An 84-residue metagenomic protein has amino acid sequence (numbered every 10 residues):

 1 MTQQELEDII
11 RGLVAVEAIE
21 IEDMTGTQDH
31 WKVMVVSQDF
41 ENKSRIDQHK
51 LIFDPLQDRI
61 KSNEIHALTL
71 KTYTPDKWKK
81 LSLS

Functional and structural regions predicted by a protein language model:
M1-E17: N-proximal, solvent-exposed amphipathic alpha-helical segments enriched in charged/polar residues
M1-E5, S37, R59-K61, S82: N-terminal/domain-start segments enriched in small and hydrophobic, helix-friendly residues, covering either
T2, E22-M24, I65: Charge-rich, low-complexity N-terminal segments
L6, I10, I46-N63: Short, non-transmembrane amphipathic alpha-helical segments
V16-K32: Short edge beta-strands and adjacent turn/loop segments
E22, M34-V36, K71: Solvent-exposed beta-strand sheet faces enriched in polar/charged residues
K32-H49: A short interface-forming secondary-structure element
F53-S84: C-terminal structural segments of small proteins and small subunits
